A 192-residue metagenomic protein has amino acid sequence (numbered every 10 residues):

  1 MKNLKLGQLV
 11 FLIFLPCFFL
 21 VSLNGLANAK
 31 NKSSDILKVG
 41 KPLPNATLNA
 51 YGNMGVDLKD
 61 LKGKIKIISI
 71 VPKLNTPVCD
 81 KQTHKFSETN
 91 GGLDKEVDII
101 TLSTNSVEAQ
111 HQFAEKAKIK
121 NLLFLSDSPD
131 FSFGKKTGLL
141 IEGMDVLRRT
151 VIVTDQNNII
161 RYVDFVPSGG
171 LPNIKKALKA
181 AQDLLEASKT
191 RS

Functional and structural regions predicted by a protein language model:
M1-I13: Bacterial N-terminal signal peptides that target proteins for export
V10-S22: Bacterial N-terminal signal peptides
G25-L58: N-terminal "domain-start" segment that seeds a small globular fold
P42, I65, V146-R148: Short, small/polar residue-rich loop motifs at catalytic or cofactor-binding pockets
L58-F86: Short active-site neighborhood of thiol/selenol oxidoreductases, capturing the structured segment around
D80-I119, F131-F133: Structural microenvironment flanking redox-active thiols in thiol-disulfide oxidoreductases
I100, A117-R148: Short, internal strand/loop/helix patches that form the active-site neighborhood or redox-interaction surface
L147-S192: Thiol-/selenol-based redox modules, centered on thioredoxin-like and closely related oxidoreductase domains
